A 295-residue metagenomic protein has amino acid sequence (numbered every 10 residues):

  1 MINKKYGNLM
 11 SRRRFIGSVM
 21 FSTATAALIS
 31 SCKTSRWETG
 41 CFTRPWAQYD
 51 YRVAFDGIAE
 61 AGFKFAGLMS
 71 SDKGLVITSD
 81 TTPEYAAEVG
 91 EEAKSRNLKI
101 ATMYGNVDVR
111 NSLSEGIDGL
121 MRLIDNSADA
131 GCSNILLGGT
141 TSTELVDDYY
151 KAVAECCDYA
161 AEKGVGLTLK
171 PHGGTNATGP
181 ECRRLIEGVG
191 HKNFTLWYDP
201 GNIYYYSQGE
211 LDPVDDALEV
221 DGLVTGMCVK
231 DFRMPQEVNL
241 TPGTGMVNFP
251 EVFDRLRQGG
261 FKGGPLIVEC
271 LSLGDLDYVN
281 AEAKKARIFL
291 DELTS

Functional and structural regions predicted by a protein language model:
I2-T23: N-terminal secretory signal peptides and thylakoid transit peptides that target proteins across membranes
V19-M20, T25-A27, R52-V53, E92 (+3 more regions): Active-site acidic/histidine proton-transfer and metal-coordination neighborhood in alpha/beta enzyme cores
I29-A61: C-terminal segment of N-terminal export signals and the immediately downstream linker at the start of the mature
E38, C157-M246, P250-F253, G259: Acidic/histidine-rich catalytic cores of soluble enzymes
T39-T43, A66-L68, I100-G105, I135-L137 (+4 more regions): Hydrophobic faces of well-ordered beta-strands that scaffold small-molecule active sites in alpha/beta enzyme cores
F42-W46, M69-K73, G105-D108, T140-S142 (+4 more regions): Active-site beta-loop-alpha junctions enriched in small/polar residues
A54-S71, A130-G131: Catalytic domains of carbohydrate-active enzymes, especially glycoside hydrolases
L68-G90: Glycine-rich, proline-tolerant flexible connector loops at the mouths of alpha/beta enzymes
